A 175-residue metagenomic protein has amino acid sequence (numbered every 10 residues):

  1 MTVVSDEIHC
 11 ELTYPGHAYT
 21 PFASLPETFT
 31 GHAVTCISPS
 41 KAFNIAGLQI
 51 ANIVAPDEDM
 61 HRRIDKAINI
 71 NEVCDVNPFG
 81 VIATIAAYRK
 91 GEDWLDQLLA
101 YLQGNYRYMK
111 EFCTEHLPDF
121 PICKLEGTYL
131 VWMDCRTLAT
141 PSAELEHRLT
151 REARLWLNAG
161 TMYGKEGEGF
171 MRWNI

Functional and structural regions predicted by a protein language model:
M1-I175: PLP-dependent class I/II
